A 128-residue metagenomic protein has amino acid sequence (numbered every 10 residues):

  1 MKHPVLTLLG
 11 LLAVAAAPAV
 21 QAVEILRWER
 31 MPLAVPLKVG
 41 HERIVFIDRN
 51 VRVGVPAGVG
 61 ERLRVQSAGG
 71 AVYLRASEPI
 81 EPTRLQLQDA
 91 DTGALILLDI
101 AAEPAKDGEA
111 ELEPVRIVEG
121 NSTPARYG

Functional and structural regions predicted by a protein language model:
M1-L8: Bacterial N-terminal signal peptides that target proteins for export
V14-A17: N-terminal signal peptide c-region/cleavage motif recognized by signal peptidases
V20-G128: A general "mature secreted/periplasmic domain" signal
